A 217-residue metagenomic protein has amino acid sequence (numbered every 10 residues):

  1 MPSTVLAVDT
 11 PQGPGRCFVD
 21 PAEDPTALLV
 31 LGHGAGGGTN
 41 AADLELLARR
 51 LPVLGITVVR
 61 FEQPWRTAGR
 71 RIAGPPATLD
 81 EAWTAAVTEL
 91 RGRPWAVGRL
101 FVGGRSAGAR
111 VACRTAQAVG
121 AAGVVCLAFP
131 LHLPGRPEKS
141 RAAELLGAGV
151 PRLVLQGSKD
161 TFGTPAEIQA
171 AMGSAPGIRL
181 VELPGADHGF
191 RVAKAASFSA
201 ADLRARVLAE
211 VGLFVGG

Functional and structural regions predicted by a protein language model:
V5-R99, D187-F198: Serine-hydrolase catalytic machinery in alpha/beta-hydrolase-like enzymes
L44, E138-R141, V150, G163-M172: Short alpha-helix in the alpha/beta-hydrolase fold that links the catalytic acid
F61, L127, L155: The conserved SAM/SAH-binding core of class I Rossmann-like methyltransferase domains, concentrating on the hydrophobic
W83-V150: Primarily recognizes the serine-hydrolase "nucleophile elbow" in alpha/beta-hydrolase and SGNH/GDSL folds
G147-G149, V154-Q156, D160: Short beta-strand/loop motif that positions the catalytic acidic residue of the alpha/beta-hydrolase fold
S158-F162, H188-G189: Acidic catalytic loop of the alpha/beta-hydrolase fold
S174-R191: Catalytic histidine neighborhood in serine/cysteine hydrolases with alpha/beta-hydrolase-type architecture
K194-G217: Catalytic active-site module of serine/aspartate enzymes centered on a nucleophile-bearing elbow/loop
